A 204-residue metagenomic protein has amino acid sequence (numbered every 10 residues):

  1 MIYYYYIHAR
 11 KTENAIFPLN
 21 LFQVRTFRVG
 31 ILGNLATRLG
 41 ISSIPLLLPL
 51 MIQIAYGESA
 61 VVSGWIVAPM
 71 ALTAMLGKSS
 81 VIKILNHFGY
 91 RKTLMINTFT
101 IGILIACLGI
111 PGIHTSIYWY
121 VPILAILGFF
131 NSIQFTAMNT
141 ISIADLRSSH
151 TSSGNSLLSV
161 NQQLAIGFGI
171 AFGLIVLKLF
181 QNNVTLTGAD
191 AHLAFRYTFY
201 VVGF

Functional and structural regions predicted by a protein language model:
M1-K11: C-terminal membrane-cytosol helix-exit motif in multi-pass small-molecule transporters
E13-N183, D190-F204: 12-transmembrane solute porter fold
